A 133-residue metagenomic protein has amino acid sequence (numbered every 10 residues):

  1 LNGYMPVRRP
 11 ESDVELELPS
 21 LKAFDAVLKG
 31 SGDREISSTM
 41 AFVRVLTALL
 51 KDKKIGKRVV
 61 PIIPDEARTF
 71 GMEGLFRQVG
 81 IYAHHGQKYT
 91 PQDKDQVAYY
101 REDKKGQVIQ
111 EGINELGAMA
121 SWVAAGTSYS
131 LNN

Functional and structural regions predicted by a protein language model:
L1-N133: Thiamine diphosphate
